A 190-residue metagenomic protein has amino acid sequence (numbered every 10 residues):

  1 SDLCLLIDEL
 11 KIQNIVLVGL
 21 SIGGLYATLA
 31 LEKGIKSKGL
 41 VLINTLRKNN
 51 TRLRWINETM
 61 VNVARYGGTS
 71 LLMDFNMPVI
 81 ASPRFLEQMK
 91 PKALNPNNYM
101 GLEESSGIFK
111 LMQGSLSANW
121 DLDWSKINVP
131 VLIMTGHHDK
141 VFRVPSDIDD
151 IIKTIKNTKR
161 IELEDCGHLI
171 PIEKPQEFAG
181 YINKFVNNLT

Functional and structural regions predicted by a protein language model:
S1-I15: Conserved acidic catalytic loop of the alpha/beta-hydrolase fold
G19-G23, A27: Gly/Ala-rich beta-loop-alpha elbow adjacent to hydrolase catalytic centers
T28-E32, K36-G67: Flexible "cap/lid" loop of the alpha/beta hydrolase fold
T51-L53, T69-S125: Conserved alpha/beta-hydrolase catalytic His-Asp/Glu region
I127, I133-T135: Short beta-strand/loop motif that positions the catalytic acidic residue of the alpha/beta-hydrolase fold
V129, V144-I152: Short alpha-helix in the alpha/beta-hydrolase fold that links the catalytic acid
H138-F142: Acidic catalytic loop of the alpha/beta-hydrolase fold
T158-T190: Catalytic active-site module of serine/aspartate enzymes centered on a nucleophile-bearing elbow/loop
